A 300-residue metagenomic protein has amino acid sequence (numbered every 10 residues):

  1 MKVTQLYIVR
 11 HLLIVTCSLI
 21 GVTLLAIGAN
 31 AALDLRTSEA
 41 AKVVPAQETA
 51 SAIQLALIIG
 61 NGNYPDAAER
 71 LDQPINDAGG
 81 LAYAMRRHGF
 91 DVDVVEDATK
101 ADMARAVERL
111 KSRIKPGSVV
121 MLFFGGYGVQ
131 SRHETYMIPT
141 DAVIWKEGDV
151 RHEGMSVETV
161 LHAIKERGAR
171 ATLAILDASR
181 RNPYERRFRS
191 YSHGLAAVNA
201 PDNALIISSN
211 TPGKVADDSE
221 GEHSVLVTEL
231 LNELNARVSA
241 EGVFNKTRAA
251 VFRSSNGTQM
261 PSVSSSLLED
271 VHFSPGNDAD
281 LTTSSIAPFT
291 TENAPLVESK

Functional and structural regions predicted by a protein language model:
K2-K300: Cysteine endopeptidase catalytic domains of the caspase/legumain-like
